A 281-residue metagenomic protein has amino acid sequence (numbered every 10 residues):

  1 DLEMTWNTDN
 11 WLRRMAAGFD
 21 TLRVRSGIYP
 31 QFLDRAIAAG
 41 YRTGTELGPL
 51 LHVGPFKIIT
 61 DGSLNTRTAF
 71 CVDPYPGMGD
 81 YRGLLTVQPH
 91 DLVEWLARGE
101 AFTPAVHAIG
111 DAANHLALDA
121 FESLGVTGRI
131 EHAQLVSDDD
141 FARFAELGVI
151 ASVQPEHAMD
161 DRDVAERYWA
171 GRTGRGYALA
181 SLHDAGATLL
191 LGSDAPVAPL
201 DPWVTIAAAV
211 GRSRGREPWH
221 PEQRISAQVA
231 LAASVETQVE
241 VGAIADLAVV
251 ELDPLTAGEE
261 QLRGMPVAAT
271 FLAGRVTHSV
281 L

Functional and structural regions predicted by a protein language model:
D1-L2: A conserved hydrophobic secondary-structure block that centers on an alpha-helix together with its immediately flanking
T5-D111, H115, R143-I150, P155-E156 (+1 more regions): Metal-coordinating catalytic core of metallo-dependent amide/deamination hydrolases
L51-H52, R263-M265: Short, small/polar residue-rich loop motifs at catalytic or cofactor-binding pockets
A69, R162-A165, L281: Short acidic, glycine/proline-rich loop/turn micro-motifs
L96-A105, I109-G128, H132-A133, D138 (+3 more regions): His/Asp/Glu-enriched, well-ordered alpha-helical/loop segment that forms or immediately abuts the divalent-metal
P254-Q261: Short, Lys/Arg- and Gly-enriched loop/turn segments at beta-strand edges
P266-L281: Short peripheral tails and domain-boundary helices/loops at the edges of structured domains
